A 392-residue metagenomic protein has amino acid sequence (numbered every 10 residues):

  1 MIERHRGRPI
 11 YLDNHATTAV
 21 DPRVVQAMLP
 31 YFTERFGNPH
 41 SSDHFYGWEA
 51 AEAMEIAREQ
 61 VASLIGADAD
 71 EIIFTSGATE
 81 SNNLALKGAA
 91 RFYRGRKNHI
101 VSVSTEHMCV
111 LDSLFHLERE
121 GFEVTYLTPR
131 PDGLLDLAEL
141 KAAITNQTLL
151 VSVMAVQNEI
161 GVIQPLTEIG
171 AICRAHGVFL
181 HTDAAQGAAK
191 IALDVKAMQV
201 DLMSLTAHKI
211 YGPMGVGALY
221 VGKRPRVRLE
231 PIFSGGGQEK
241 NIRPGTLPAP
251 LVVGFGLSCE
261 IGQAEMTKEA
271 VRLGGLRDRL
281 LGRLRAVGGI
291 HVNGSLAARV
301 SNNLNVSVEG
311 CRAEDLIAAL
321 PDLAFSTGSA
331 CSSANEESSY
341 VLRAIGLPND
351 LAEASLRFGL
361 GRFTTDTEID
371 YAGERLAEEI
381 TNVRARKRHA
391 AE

Functional and structural regions predicted by a protein language model:
M1-E392: Pyridoxal 5′-phosphate
